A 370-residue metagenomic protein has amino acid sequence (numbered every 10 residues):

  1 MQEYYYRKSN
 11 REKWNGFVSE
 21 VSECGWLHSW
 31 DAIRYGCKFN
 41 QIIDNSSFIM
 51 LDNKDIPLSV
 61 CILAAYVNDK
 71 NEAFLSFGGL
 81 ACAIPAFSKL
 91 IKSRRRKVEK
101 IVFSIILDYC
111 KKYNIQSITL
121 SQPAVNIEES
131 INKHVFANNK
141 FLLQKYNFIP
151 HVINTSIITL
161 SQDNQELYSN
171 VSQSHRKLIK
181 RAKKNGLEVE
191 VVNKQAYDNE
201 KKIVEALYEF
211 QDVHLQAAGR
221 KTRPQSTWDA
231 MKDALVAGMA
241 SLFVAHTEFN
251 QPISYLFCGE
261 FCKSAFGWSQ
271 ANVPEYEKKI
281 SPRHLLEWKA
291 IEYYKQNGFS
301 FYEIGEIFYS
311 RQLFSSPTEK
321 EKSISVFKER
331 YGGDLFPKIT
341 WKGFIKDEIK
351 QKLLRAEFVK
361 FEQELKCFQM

Functional and structural regions predicted by a protein language model:
Q2-K70, V125-I127, N138-K279: A conserved beta-strand-loop-helix scaffold within acyl/acetyltransferase catalytic domains
I43-N45, K112-I115, A240, Q296-F299: Short, high-confidence coil segments that cap the C-terminus of an alpha-helix and link into the following beta-strand
P57-S59, D69-F74, T119, N126-I131 (+1 more regions): Short catalytic/ligand-binding loop motif for oxyanion handling, primarily in non-cytosolic enzymes, centered on
Y66-V67, K140-Q165, S300-M370: Active-site/acyl-donor-binding loops of N-acyltransferases
V67-A83: Conserved acyl-donor/pantetheine-binding loop and adjacent beta-alpha core of acyl/acetyltransferases and related
L75-G79, K100, S104-L107, M231-D233 (+1 more regions): Aromatic (often tryptophan-rich) hydrophobic motifs at membrane interfaces
S88-K97, N126-K133, D198-K201, Y309-E319: Short, flexible/disordered intra-domain loops and linkers
K97-V152: Non-catalytic accessory segments adjacent to catalytic cores
